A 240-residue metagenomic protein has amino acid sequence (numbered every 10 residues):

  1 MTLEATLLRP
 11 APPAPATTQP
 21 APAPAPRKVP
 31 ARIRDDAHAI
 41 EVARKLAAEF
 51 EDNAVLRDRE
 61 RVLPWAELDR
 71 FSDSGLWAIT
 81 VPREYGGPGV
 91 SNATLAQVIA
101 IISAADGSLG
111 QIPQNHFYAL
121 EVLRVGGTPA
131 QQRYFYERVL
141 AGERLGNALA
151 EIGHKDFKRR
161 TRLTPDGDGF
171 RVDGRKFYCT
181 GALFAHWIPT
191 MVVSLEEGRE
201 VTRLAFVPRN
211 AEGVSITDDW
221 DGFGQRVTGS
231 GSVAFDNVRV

Functional and structural regions predicted by a protein language model:
M1-P113: Amphipathic, small/basic residue-rich leader segments at the start of a protein or domain
A66-D73, I79-L183: Glycine-rich flavin
D73, A141, F184-H186, R199-V201 (+1 more regions): Short, well-ordered loop/turn elements at secondary-structure boundaries
G126-T128, D166-D168, V193-E197, R209-E212 (+1 more regions): Short loop segments at secondary-structure junctions
E137-R138, T180-G181, E196-E197, F223-R226: A general structural signal for short secondary-structure junctions and capping/turn motifs
R162, W187-M191, L204-F206, S230-N237: Conserved hydrophobic/aromatic beta-strand scaffold that supports enzyme active sites
C179-I216: A short core secondary-structure module
E212-R239: Flexible, small-/acidic-enriched active-site or ligand-binding loops
